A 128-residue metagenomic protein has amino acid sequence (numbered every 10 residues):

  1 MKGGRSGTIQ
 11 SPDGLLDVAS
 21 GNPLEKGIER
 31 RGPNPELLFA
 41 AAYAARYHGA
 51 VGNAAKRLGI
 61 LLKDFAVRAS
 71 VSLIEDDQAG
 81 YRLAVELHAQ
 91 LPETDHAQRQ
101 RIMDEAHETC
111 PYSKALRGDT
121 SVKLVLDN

Functional and structural regions predicted by a protein language model:
M1-A41, H48-N128: Extended beta-strand/beta-hairpin segments
